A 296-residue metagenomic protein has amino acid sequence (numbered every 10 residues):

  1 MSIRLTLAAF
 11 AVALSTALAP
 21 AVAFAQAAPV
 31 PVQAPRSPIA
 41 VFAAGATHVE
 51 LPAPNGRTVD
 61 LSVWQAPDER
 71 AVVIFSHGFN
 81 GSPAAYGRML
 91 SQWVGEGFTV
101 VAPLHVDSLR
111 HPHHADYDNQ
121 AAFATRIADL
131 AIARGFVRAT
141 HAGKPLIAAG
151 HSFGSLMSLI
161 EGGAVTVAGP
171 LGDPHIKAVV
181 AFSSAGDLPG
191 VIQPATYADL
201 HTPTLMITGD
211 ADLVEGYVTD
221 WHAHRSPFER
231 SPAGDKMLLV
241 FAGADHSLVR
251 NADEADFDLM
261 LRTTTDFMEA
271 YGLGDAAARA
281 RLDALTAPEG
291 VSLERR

Functional and structural regions predicted by a protein language model:
M1-F10: Bacterial N-terminal signal peptides that target proteins for export
F10, L14, L18-V63: An N-terminal hydrophobic leader/cap segment in hydrolases
A28-V41, A66-D68, A139, K144 (+3 more regions): Alpha/beta-hydrolase superfamily serine-hydrolase fold, recognizing
A46-G143, I147: Serine-hydrolase catalytic machinery in alpha/beta-hydrolase-like enzymes
F75-F79, S152, G209: Glycine-rich His-Gly loop
G135-D199: Primarily recognizes the serine-hydrolase "nucleophile elbow" in alpha/beta-hydrolase and SGNH/GDSL folds
L171-G243: The feature captures the conserved acid-bearing segment of alpha/beta-hydrolase catalytic domains
G243-D245, N251-R296: Alpha/beta-hydrolase-fold serine-hydrolase catalytic core, especially in secreted/extracellular enzymes
